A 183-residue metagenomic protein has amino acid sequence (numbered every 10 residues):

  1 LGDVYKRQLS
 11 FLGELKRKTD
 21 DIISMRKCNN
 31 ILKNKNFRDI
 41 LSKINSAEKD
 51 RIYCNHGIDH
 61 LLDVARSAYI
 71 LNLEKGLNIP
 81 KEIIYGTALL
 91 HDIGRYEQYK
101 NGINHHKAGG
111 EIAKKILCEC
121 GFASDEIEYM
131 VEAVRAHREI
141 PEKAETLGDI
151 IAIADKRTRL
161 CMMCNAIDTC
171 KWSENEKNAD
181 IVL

Functional and structural regions predicted by a protein language model:
L1-Y5: Short, small-residue-biased leader/transition segments that mark boundaries at the very start of proteins
L9-L183: Metal-dependent phosphohydrolase cores
